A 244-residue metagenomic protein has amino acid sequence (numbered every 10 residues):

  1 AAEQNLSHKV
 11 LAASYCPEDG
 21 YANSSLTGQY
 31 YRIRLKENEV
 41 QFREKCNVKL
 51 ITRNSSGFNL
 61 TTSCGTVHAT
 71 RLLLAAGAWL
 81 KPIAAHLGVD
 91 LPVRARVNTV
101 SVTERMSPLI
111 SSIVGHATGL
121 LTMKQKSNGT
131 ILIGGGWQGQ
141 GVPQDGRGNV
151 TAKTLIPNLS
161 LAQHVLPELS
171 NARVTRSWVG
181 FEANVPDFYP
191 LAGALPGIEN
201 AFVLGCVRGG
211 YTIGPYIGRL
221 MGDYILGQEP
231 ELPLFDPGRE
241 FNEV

Functional and structural regions predicted by a protein language model:
A1-N38, R43-E44, L50-S56: Flavin (FAD/FMN) cofactor-binding and adjacent substrate-gating region of FAD-dependent oxidoreductase domains
A13-I33, G77-W79, T154-L161, C206-I213 (+1 more regions): Mid-domain beta-loop-alpha active-site segment that forms a flexible, acidic cofactor/metal-binding surface
F42, V48, L91, A172-V174: Generic structural signal for residues in well-ordered beta-strands
K49-H68, L72: Conserved beta-strand-loop-beta-strand element in the redox core of flavoprotein oxidoreductases
T66-S111: Central helical "cap/lid" subdomain
R105-N200: Active-site lid/adjacent beta-loop-alpha segment flanking the redox-cofactor pocket in flavoenzymes
Q163-V244: C-terminal catalytic lobe of FAD-dependent flavoproteins
